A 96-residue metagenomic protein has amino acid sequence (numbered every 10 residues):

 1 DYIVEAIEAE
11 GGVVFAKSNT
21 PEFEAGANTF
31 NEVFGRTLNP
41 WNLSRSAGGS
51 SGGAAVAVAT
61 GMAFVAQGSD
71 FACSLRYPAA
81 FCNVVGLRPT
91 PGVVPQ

Functional and structural regions predicted by a protein language model:
D1-A72: Gly/Ser-rich catalytic/binding loops embedded in alpha/beta enzyme cores
N19-P21, T90-V93: Short glycine-enriched loops at secondary-structure junctions
A66, P91-Q96: A short core secondary-structure module
R76-F81: Structural signature of FAD isoalloxazine-binding scaffolds in flavoprotein oxidoreductases
L87: Glycine-rich, flexible loop motifs
